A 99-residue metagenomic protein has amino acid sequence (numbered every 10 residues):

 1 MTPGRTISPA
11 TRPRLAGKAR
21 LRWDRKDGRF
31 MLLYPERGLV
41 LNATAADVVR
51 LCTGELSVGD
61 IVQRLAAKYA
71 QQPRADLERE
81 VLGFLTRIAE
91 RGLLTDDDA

Functional and structural regions predicted by a protein language model:
M1-R50, E90, T95-A99: Acidic, low-complexity/disordered tracts enriched in E/D and polar residues
R37-A99: Long, charge-rich, low-complexity alpha-helical segments
